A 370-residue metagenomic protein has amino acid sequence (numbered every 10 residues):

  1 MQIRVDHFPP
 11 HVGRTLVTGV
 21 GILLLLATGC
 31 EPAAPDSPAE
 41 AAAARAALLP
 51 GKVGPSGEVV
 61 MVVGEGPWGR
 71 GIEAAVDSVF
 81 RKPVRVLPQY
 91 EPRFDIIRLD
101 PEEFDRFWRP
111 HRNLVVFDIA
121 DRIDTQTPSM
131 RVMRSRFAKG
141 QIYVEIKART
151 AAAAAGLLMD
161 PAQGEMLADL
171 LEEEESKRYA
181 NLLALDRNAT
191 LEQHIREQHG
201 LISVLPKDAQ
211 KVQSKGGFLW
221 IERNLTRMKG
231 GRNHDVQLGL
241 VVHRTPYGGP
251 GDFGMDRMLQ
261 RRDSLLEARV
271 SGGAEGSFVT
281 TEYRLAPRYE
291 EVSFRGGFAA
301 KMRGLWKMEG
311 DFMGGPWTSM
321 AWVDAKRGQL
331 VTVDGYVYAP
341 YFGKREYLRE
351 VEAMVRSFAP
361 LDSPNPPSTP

Functional and structural regions predicted by a protein language model:
M1-G13: N-terminal secretory signal peptides that target proteins for export/translocation
L26-G29: C-terminal motif of bacterial Sec signal peptides marking the signal peptidase cleavage site
E31-P38: Bacterial lipoprotein signal-peptidase II cleavage site
A39-A46, V53, V60-P67, P206-R269: Secretory pathway targeting signatures of secreted, lumenal, and periplasmic proteins
L48-A168: Long, folded non-catalytic interaction modules
L99-A148, L266-R327: Signature of long, low-cysteine stretches enriched in small and polar/charged residues
I142-A155, G239-R244, Q329-Y338: Short, well-ordered beta-strand elements
A154-N181, I202, G328-P370: Surface-exposed amphipathic alpha-helical segments
